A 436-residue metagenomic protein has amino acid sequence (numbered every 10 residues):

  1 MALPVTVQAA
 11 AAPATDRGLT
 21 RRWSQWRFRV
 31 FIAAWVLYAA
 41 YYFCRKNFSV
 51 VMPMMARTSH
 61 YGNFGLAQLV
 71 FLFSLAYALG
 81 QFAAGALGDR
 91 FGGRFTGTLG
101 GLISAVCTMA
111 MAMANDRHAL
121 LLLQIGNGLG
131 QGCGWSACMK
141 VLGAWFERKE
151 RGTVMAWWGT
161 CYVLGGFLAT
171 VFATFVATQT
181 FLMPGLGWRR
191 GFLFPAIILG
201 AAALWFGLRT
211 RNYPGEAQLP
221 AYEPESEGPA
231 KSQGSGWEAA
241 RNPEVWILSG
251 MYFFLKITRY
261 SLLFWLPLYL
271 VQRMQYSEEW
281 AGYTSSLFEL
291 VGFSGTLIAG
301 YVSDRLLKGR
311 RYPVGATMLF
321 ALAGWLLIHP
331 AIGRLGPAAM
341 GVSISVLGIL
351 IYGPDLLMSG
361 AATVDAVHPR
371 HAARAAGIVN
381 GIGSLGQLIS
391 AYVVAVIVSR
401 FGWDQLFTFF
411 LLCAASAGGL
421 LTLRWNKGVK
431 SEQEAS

Functional and structural regions predicted by a protein language model:
A10, L208-G234, Q433-A435: Flexible cytoplasmic inter-helical loops of multi-pass small-molecule transporters
F48-M52, N242-L297, D355-L356, G360 (+1 more regions): Extracytoplasmic gate region of multi-pass secondary transporters
H60, G92, M113-H118, Q275 (+1 more regions): Helix-breaking motifs and short loop linkers at transmembrane-helix boundaries and internal kinks in secondary membrane
L79-R117: Conserved MFS/SLC helix-loop-helix module at the cytosolic interface between two early adjacent transmembrane helices
R90-G101, R305-L319: Cytoplasmic membrane-interface "Motif A"-like loop-to-helix N-cap segments of 12-TM Major Facilitator Superfamily
L102-N115, F320-R334: C-terminal ends and interior cores of transmembrane alpha-helices in multi-pass membrane transporters/permeases
L123-Y162: Cytoplasmic helix-loop-helix junction between adjacent transmembrane helices in 12-TM secondary transporters
W158-N212: Helix-loop-helix hairpin linking two adjacent transmembrane segments in secondary transporters
